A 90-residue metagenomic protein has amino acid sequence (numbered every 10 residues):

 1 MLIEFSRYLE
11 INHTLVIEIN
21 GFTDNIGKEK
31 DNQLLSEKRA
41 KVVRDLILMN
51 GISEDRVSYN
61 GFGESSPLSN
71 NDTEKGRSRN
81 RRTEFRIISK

Functional and structural regions predicted by a protein language model:
F5: Conserved alpha-helical elements of the SDR catalytic core
N12-L15, D55: Loop/turn elements at helix/coil->beta-strand transitions in domains of secreted/extracellular proteins
N20-K90: Periplasmic OmpA-like peptidoglycan-binding domain that tethers envelope proteins to the cell wall
